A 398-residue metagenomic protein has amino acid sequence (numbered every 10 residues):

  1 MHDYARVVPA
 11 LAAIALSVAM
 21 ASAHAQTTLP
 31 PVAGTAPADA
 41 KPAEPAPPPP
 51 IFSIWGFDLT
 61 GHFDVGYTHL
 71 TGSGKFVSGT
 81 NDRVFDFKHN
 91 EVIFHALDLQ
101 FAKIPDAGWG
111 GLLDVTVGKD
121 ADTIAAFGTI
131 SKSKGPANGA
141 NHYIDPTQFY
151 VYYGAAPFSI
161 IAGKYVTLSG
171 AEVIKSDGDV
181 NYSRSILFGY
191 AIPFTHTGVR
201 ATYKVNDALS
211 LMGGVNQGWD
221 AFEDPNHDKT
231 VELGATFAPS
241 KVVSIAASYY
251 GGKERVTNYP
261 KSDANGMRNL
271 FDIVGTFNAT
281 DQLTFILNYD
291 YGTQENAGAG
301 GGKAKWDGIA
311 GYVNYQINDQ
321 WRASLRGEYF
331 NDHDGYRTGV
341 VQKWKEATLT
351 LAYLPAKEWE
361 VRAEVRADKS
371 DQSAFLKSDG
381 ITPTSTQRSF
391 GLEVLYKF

Functional and structural regions predicted by a protein language model:
M1-E44: Cleavable N-terminal export/targeting peptides
Q26-I160, A201-Y203, L209-L211, T276-N278 (+8 more regions): Beta-barrel outer-membrane channel/assembly domains of diderm bacteria
W55, N90-H95, H142-T147, P193-T197 (+5 more regions): Residues that define the transmembrane beta-barrel architecture of outer-membrane proteins
L70-E91, D120-Q148, Y153-S240, A246-K261: Surface-exposed coil loops of outer-membrane beta-barrel proteins
D120, S169-S176, V180-I186, G214-E223 (+3 more regions): A short, terminal or domain-edge coil/loop segment
A208-S210, L233-E346: Detector for outer-membrane/organellar transmembrane beta-barrel domains, recognizing the amphipathic beta-strand
